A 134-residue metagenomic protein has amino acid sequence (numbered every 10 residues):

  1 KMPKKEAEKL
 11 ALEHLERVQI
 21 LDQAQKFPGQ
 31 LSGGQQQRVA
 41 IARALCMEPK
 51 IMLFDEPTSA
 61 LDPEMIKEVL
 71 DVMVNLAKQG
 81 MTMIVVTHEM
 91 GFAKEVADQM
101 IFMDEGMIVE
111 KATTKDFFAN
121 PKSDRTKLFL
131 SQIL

Functional and structural regions predicted by a protein language model:
K26-G29, M47, Q79: Conserved signature/switch motifs of ABC ATPase nucleotide-binding domains
I41: Hydrophobic anchor residue at the start of the ABC signature
M52-D55: Catalytic Walker B motif of ABC-type/P-loop ATPase nucleotide-binding domains
K67-Q79: Helical segment within the ABC ATPase nucleotide-binding domain
T87-H88: H-loop/switch region of ABC-family ATPase nucleotide-binding domains
A93-E95: A short, surface-exposed alpha-helical micro-motif characterized by mixed small hydrophobic and charged/polar residues
